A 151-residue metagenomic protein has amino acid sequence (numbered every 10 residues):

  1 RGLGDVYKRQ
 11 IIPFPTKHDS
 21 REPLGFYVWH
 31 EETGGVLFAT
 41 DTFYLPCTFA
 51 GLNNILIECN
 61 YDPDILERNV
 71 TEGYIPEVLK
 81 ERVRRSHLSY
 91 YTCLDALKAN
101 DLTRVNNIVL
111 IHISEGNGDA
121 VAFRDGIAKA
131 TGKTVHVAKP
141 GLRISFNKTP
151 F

Functional and structural regions predicted by a protein language model:
R1, T42-Y44, P140: Short, polar loop motifs at secondary-structure junctions
G2-Y7: Short, small-residue-biased leader/transition segments that mark boundaries at the very start of proteins
K8-D62: Catalytic core of the metallo-beta-lactamase
A50-G141: Cap/insert and terminal regions of metallo-dependent hydrolase folds
G141-N147: Long, positively charged, glycine-interspersed low-complexity recognition regions
P150: Catalytic phosphate/metal-binding cores of nucleic-acid and nucleotide-processing enzymes, i.e., regions that mediate
